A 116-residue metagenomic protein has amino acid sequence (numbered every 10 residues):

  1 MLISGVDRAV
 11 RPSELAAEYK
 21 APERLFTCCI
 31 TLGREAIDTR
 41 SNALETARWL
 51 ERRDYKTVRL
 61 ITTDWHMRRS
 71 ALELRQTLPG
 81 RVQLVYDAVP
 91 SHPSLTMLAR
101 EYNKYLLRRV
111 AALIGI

Functional and structural regions predicted by a protein language model:
M1-A99: A structural signal for short, hydrophobic/glycine-enriched beta-strand patches
L95-I116: A transmembrane-helix-recognition feature enriched in membrane-embedded lipid enzymes and envelope glyco-/phospholipid
